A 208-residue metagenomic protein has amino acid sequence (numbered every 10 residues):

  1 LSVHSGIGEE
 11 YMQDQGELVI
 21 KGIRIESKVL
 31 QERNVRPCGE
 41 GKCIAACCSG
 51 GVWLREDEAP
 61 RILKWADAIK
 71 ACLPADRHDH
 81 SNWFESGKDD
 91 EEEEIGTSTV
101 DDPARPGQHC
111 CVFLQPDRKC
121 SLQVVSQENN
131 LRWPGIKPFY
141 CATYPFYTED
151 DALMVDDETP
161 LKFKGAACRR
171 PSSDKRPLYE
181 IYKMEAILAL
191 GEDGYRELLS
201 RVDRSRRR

Functional and structural regions predicted by a protein language model:
S2-R208: Short loop/turn segments that flank or connect secondary-structure elements
